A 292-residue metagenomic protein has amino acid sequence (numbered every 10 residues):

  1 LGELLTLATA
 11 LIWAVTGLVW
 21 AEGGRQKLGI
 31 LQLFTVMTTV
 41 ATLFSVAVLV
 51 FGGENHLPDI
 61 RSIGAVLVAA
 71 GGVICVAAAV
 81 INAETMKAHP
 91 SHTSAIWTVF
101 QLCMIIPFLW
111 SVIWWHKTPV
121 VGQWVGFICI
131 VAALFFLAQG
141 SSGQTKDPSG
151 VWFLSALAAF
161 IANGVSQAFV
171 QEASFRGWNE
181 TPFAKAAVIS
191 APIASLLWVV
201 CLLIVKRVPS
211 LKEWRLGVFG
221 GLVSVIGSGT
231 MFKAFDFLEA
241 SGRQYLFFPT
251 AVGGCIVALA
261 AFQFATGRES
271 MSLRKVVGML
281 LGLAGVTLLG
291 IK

Functional and structural regions predicted by a protein language model:
L1-K292: Polytopic alpha-helical membrane proteins, predominantly small-molecule transporters/carriers
